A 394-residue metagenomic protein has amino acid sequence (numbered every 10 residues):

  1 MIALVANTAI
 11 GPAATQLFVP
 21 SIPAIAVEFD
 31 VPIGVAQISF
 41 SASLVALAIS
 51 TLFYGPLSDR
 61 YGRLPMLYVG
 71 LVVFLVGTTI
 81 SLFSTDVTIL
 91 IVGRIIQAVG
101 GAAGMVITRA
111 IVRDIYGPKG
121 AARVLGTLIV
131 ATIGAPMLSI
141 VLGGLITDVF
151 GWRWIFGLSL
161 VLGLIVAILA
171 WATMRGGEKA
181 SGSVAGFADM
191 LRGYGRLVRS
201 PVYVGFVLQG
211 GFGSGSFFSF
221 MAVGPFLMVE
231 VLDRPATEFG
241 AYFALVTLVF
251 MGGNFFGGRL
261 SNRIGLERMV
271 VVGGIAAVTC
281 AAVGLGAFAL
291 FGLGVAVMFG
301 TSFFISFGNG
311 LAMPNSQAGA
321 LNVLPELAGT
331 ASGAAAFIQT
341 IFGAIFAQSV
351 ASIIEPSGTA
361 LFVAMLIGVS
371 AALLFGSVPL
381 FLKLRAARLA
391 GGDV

Functional and structural regions predicted by a protein language model:
S21-I49: Extracellular/periplasmic helix-loop-helix junction of adjacent transmembrane segments in MFS-like secondary
E28-D30, G62, F83-I89, G100 (+3 more regions): Helix-breaking motifs and short loop linkers at transmembrane-helix boundaries and internal kinks in secondary membrane
A48-T88: Conserved MFS/SLC helix-loop-helix module at the cytosolic interface between two early adjacent transmembrane helices
V73-I80, T88-I96, A296-S302: Paired small-residue
T85, I89, G126-A172: Helix-loop-helix hairpin linking two adjacent transmembrane segments in secondary transporters
G93-G134: Cytoplasmic helix-loop-helix junction between adjacent transmembrane helices in 12-TM secondary transporters
G176-V207: Juxtamembrane intracellular "pre-TM" segments in multi-pass secondary transporters
Q317-P356: A late C-terminal transmembrane helix in Major Facilitator Superfamily
